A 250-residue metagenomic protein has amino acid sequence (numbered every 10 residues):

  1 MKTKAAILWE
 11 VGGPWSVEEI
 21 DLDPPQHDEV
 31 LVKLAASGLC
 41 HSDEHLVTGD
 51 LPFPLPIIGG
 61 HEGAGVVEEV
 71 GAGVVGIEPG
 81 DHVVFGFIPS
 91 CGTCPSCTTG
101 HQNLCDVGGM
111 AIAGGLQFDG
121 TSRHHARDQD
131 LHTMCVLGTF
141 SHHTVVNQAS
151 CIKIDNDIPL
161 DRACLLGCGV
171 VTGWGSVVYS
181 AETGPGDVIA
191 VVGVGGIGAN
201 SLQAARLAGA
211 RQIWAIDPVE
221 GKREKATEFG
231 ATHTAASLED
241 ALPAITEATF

Functional and structural regions predicted by a protein language model:
K2-K4: Extreme N-terminal starter segment of soluble prokaryotic enzymes
I7-P14: Extracellular beta-rich ligand/substrate-recognition surface
L22, T93-V192: NAD(P)H dinucleotide-binding glycine-rich loop of Rossmann-like/cofactor-binding domains, especially the beta1-alpha1
D23-S37, V47-T98, N103, A111 (+1 more regions): Glycine-rich beta-strand-centered segment in the early N-terminal region that forms part of a ligand/cofactor-binding
L39, P54, P89-G92, V171 (+3 more regions): Short alpha-helical
S42-L46: Cytochrome P450 core scaffold surrounding the K-helix E-X-X-R motif and the conserved "meander" helix-loop region
V178-Y179, Q203-L207: Short, well-ordered alpha-helices that flank and scaffold nucleotide-derived cofactor binding pockets
V188-V194, A199, R206-F250: Adenosine-nucleotide cofactor-binding segment
